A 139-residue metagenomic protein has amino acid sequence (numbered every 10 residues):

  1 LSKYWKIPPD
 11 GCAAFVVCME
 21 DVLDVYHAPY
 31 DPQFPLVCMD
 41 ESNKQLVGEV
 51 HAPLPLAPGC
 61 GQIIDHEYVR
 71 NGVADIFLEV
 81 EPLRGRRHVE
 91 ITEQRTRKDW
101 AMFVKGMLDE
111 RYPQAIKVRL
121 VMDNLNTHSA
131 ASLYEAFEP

Functional and structural regions predicted by a protein language model:
L1-D10, P35, E41-K44: Conserved short alpha-helical interface segments
S2-K6, I76, V118: Short hydrophobic/aromatic beta-strand element in the GNAT-like acyltransferase core that lines or flanks the acyl-donor
K3, G48-H51, S132-Y134: Short aromatic-enriched loop/helix-cap "lid" or pocket-rim segments at secondary-structure transitions that line
C12-C18: Acidic, His- and aromatic-enriched active-site or binding-groove loops in soluble protein domains that engage sugars
M19-K105: Extended, low-complexity cationic-aromatic segments
K98-R119: Short, basic/hydrophobic alpha-helical segments
A115-S129: Acidic/histidine-rich, metal-coordinating catalytic segments
L125-P139: Helix-centered, glycine/charged polyanion-binding patches within enzymatic domains that contact phosphate-containing
